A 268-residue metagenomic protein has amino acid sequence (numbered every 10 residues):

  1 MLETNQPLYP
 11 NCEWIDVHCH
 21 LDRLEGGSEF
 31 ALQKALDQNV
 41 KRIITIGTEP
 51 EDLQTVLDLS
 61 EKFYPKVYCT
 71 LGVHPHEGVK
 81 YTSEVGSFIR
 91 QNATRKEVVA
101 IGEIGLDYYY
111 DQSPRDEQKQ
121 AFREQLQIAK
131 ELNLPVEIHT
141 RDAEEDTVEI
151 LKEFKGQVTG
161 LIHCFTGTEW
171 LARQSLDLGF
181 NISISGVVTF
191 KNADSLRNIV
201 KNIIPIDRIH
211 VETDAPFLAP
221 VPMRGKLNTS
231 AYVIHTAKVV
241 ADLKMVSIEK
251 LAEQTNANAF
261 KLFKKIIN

Functional and structural regions predicted by a protein language model:
M1-N268: Mid-domain alpha/beta scaffold segments of enzyme catalytic cores
